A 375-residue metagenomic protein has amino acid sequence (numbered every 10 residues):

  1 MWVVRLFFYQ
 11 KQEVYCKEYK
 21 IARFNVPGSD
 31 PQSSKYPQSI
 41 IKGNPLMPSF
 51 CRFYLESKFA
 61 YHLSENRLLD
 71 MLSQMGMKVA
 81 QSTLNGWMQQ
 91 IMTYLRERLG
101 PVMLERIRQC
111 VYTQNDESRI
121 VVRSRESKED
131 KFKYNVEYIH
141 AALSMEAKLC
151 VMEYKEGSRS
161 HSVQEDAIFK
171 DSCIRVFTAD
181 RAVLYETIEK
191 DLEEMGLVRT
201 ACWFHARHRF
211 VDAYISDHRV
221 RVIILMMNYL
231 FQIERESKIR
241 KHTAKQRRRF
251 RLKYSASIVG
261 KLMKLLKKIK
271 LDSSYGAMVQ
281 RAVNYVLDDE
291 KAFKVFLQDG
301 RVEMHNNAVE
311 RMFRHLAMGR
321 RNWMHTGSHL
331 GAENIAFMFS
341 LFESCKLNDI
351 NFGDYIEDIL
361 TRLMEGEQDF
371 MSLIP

Functional and structural regions predicted by a protein language model:
M1-R23: Short, conserved DNA-binding cores of transcription-related domains
R23-N25, D30-P375: Catalytic center-proximal scaffold of phosphoryl-transfer enzymes
